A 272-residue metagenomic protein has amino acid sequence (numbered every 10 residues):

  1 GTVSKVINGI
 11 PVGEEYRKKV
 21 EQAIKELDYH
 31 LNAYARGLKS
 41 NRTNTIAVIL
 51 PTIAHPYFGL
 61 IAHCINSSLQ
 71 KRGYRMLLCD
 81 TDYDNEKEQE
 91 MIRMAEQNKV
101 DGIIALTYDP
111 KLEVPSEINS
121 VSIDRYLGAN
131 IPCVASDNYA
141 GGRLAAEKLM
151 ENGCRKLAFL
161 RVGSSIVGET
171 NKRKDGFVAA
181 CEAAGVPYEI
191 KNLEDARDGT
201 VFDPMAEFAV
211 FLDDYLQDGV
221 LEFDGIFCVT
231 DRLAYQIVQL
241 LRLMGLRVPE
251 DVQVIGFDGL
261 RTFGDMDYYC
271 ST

Functional and structural regions predicted by a protein language model:
G1-T43: N-terminal helix-turn-helix DNA-binding module of bacterial transcription factors
T2-K5, L38-I53, K156-S164: Short beta-strand segments enriched in small/hydrophobic residues
R17, G59-H63, R143, T170-V178: Short, surface-exposed alpha-helical segments at coil->helix boundaries
N41, T45-E147, E151, L216-Q217 (+1 more regions): Alpha-helical recognition/docking segments in bacterial nutrient-uptake and carbohydrate-utilization systems
L69-D80, V178-A206: Short beta-strand elements in bilobed, periplasmic/extracellular small-molecule ligand-binding domains
L106-T107, N152, L160, E169 (+2 more regions): Replace "coordinates the UDP/GDP/TDP-sugar" with "coordinates nucleotide-activated sugar donors
P132-F159, A179-E182, P204-D214, A234: Hydrophobic alpha-helical segments within soluble ligand-binding/sensing domains
A209, D213-T272: Flexible loop/turn connectors
